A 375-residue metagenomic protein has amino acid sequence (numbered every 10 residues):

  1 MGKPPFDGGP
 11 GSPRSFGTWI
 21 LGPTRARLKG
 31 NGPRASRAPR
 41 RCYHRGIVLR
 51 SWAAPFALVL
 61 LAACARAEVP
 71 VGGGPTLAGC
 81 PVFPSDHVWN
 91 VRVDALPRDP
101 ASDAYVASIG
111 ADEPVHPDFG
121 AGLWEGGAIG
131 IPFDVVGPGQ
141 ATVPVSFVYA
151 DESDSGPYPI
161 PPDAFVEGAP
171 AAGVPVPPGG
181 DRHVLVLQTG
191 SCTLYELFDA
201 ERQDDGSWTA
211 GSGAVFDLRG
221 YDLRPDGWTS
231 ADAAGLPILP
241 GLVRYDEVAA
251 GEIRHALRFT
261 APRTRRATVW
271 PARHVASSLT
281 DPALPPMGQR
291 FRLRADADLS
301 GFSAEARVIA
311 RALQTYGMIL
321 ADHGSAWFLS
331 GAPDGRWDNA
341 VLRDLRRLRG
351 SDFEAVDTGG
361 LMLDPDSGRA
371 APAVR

Functional and structural regions predicted by a protein language model:
K3, D7, K29-N31: Intrinsically disordered, low-complexity polyampholyte segments enriched for Lys and acidic residues
P10-P13, P33-S36: N-terminal amphipathic/hydrophobic targeting modules at extreme N-termini, encompassing cleavable Sec/SRP-type signal
R14, R27, C42-I47: Short, positively charged and aromatic/hydrophobic N-terminal segments
A62-A63: C-terminal motif of bacterial Sec signal peptides marking the signal peptidase cleavage site
E68-R375: Short, surface-exposed polybasic-aromatic patches that bind anionic ligands, especially phosphate groups
